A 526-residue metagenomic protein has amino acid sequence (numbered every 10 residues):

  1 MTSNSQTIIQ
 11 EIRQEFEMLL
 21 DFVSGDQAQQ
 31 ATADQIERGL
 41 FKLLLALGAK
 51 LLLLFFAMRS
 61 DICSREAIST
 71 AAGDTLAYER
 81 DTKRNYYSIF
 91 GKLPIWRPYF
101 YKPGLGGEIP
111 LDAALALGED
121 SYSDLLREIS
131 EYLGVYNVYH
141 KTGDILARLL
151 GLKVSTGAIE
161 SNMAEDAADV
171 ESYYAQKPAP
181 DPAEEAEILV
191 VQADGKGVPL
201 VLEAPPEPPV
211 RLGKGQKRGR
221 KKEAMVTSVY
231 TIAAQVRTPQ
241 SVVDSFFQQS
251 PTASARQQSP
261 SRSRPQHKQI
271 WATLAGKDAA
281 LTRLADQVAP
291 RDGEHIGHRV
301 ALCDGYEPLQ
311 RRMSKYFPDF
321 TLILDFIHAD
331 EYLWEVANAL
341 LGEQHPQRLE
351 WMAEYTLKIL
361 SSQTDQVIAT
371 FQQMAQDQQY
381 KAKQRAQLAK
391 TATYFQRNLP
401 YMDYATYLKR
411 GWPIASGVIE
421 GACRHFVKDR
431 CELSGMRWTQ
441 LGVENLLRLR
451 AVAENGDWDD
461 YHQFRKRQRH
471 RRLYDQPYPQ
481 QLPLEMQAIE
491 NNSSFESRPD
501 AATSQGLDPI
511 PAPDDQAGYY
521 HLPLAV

Functional and structural regions predicted by a protein language model:
M1-A57, R97-V526: Catalytic center-proximal scaffold of phosphoryl-transfer enzymes
F56-E119: An N-terminal low-complexity regulatory-tail signal and nearby short nucleic-acid-interaction modules
